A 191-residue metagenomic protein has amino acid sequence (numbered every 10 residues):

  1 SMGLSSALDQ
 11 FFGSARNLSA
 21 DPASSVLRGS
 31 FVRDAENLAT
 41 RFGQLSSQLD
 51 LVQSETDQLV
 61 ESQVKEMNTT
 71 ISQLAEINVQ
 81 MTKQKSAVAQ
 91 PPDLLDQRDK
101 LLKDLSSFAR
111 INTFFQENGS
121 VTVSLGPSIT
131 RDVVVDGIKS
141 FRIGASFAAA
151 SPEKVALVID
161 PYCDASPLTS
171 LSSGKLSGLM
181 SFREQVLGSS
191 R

Functional and structural regions predicted by a protein language model:
S1-R191: Structural signature of extracellular appendage/secretion-system components
